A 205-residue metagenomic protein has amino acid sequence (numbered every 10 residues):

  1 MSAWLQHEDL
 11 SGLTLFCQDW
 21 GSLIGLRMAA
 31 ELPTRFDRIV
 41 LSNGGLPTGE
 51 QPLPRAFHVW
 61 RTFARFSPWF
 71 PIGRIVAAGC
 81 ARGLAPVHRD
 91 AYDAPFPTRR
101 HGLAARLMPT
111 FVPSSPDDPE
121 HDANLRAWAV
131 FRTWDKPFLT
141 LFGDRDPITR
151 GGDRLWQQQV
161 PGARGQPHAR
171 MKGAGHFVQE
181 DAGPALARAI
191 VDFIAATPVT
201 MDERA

Functional and structural regions predicted by a protein language model:
M1-L13: Conserved acidic catalytic loop of the alpha/beta-hydrolase fold
S11-E50: Conserved hydrolase catalytic core segment
F16-Q18, V40-N43, P109, L139-D144 (+1 more regions): Short beta-strand segments
G49-M108, V112, P116-D122: Helix-rich cap/lid subdomain of alpha/beta-hydrolase
A127-W134: Serine-hydrolase catalytic core
F138-A174: Conserved loop-alpha-helix segment in the C-terminal half of the alpha/beta-hydrolase fold that carries the catalytic
R164-A205: Catalytic active-site module of serine/aspartate enzymes centered on a nucleophile-bearing elbow/loop
